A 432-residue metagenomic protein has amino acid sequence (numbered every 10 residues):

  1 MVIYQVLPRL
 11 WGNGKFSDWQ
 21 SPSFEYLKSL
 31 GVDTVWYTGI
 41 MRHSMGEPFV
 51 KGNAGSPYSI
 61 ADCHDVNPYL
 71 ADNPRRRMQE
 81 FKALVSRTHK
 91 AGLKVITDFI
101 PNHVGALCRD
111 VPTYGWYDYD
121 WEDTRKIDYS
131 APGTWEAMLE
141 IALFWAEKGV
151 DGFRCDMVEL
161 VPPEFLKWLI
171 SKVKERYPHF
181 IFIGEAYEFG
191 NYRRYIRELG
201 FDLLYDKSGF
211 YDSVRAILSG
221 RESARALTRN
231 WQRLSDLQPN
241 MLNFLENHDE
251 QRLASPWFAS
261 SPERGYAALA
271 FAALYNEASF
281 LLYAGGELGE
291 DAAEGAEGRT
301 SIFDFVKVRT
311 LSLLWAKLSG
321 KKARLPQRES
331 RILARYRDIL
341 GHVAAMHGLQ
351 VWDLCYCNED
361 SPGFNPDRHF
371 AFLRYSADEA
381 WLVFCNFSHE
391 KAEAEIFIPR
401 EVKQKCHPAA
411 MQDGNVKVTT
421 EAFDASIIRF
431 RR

Functional and structural regions predicted by a protein language model:
M1-D33, G39-K148, L169-Y177, N191-R193: Substrate-binding/active-site clefts of carbohydrate-active enzymes
V2-V6, V35-Y37, V95-T97, F153 (+4 more regions): Hydrophobic faces of well-ordered beta-strands that scaffold small-molecule active sites in alpha/beta enzyme cores
R9-W11, I40, I100-V104, V158-L160 (+3 more regions): Active-site beta-loop-alpha junctions enriched in small/polar residues
G31-D33, H89-L93, G149-D151, Y177-I181 (+3 more regions): Short, well-ordered coil/turn segments that N-cap beta-strands
M45, K51, Q238, N247 (+1 more regions): Loop/helix patches that line or flank the sugar-binding groove of alpha-linked glycan CAZymes
E140-L143, D156-M241, F258, P262 (+3 more regions): Active-site-proximal helices and loops of the catalytic beta/alpha 8
I398-M411: Solvent-exposed beta-hairpin/edge-strand motifs
G414-R432: C-terminal beta-strand-rich structural cap/linker in extracellular carbohydrate-active enzymes
